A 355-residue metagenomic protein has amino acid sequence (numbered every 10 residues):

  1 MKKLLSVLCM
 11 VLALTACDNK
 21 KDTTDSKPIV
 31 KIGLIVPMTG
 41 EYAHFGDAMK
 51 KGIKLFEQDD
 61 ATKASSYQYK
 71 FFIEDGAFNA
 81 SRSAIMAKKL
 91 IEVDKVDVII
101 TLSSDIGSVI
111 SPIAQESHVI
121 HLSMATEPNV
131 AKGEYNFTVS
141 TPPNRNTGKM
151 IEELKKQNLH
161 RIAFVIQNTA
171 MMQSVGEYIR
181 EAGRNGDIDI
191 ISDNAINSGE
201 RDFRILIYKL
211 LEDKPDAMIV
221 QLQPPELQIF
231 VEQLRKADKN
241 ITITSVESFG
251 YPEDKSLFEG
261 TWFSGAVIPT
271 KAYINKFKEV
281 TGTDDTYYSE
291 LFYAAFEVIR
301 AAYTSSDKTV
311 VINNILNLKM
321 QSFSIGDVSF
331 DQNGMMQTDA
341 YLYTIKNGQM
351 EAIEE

Functional and structural regions predicted by a protein language model:
L4-V11, C17-E355: Extracytosolic ligand-binding ectodomains
